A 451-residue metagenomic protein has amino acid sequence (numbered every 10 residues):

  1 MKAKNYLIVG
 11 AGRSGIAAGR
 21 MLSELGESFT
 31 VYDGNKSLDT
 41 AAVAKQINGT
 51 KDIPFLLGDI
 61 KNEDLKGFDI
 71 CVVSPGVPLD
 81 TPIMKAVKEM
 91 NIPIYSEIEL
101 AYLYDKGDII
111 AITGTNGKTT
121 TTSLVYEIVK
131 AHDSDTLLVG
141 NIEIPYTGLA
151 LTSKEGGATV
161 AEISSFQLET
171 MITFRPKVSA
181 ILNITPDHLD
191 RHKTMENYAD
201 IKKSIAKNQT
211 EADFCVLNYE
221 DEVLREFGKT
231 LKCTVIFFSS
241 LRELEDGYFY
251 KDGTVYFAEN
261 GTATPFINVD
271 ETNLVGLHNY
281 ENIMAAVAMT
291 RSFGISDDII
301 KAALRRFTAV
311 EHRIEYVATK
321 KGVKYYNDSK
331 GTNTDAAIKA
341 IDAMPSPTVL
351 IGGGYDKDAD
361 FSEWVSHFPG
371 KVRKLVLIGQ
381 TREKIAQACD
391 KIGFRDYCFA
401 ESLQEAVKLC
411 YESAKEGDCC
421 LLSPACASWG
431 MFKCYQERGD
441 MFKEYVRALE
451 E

Functional and structural regions predicted by a protein language model:
K2-N5, G15-L25, F266-V372: Nucleotide phosphate-binding/pyrophosphate-handling subdomain across enzymes that bind or process nucleotide phosphates
K4-N5, R20-E24, K45, N62-K66 (+4 more regions): Phosphate-binding loop of NTP-binding sites
A11-G12: Glycine-rich Rossmann-fold phosphate-binding loop(s) that bind the pyrophosphate of adenine dinucleotide cofactors
E27-K45: NAD(P)-binding Rossmann-fold cofactor-contacting core
F29-D33, L137-L138, V160, F237 (+1 more regions): Short beta-strand "acidic-cap" motif of Rossmann-like dinucleotide-binding folds
A41-I47, K51-I53, S362-G417: C-terminal helical cap/extension that packs against the catalytic core of soluble nucleotide-cofactor enzymes
K51-E63: Glycine-rich, highly charged phosphate/nucleotide-binding loops
D59, Y95-E99, K232-Y250, K301-R305 (+2 more regions): Beta-strand->loop->alpha-helix junctions that form or flank phosphate-binding loops in nucleotide-handling enzymes
